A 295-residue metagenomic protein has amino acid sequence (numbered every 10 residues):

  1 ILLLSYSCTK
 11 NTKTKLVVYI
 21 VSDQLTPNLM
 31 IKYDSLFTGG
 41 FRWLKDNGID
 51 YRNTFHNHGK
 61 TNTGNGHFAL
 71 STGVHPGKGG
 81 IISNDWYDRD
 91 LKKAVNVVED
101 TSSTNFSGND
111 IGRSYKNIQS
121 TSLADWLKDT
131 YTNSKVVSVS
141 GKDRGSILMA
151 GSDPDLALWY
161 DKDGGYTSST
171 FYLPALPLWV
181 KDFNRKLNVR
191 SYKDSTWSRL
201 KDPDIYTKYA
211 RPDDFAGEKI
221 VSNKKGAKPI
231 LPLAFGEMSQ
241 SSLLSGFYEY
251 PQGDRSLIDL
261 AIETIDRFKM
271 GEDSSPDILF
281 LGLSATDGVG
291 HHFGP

Functional and structural regions predicted by a protein language model:
I1-K15: Bacterial Sec-dependent N-terminal signal peptides
K13-V18, N47-Y51, K78, T132-V136 (+1 more regions): Loop/turn elements at helix/coil->beta-strand transitions in domains of secreted/extracellular proteins
T14-P27, L44, L70, L127 (+2 more regions): Beta-strand elements within well-structured catalytic alpha/beta cores of enzymes that handle phosphate/sulfate esters
V21, L25-T26, F37-G40, G66-L70 (+3 more regions): Stable alpha-helical elements in mature extracytoplasmic
Q24-P27, D50-Y51, N57-N62, H75-G77 (+3 more regions): Solvent-exposed loop/turn segments at secondary-structure junctions within structured extracellular/periplasmic domains
T26-K32, T54-H56, N109-S114, L244-P251 (+1 more regions): Second-shell loop/turn segments in exported
I31-K78, K135-V139: Short, structured active-site-proximal loop/turn typified by the sulfatase FGly-forming signature C/S-X-P-X-R
S83-S275, S284-V289: His/Asp/Glu-rich, glycine-adjacent segments that coordinate divalent cations and/or stabilize oxyanion chemistry on
